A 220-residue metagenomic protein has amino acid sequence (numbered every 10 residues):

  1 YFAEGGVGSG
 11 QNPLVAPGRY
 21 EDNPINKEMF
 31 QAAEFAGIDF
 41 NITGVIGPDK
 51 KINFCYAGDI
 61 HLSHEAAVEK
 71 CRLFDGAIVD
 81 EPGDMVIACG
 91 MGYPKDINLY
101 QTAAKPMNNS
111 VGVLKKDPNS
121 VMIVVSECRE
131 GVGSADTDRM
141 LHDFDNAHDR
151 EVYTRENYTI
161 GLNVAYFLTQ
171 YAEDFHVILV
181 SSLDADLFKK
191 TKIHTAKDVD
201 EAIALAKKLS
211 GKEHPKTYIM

Functional and structural regions predicted by a protein language model:
Y1-P82, N109: Conserved, well-structured core segments that form the ligand-binding/active-site neighborhood of functional domains
G5, G44-G47, C89-G92, V125-C128 (+2 more regions): Fold-independent oxyanion-binding glycine-rich loops and adjacent beta-strand/coil segments at enzyme active sites
P13-P17, I60, C89-I97, H148-Y153 (+2 more regions): Short, basic, glycine/proline-bearing loop/turn elements
A32, F40-I42, A67, V86-A88 (+3 more regions): Generic structural hydrophobic/aromatic packing signal, biased to beta-strands
A33-F40, C71, D75, G90 (+2 more regions): Structural signal for hydrophobic packing residues in well-ordered secondary-structure cores of soluble enzyme domains
D49-N53, Y93-I97, E130-S134, A185-F188: Flexible loop/turn segments at secondary-structure boundaries
H61, E65-V132, Y158: Active-site segments that bind and position negatively charged phosphate/pyrophosphate groups
A104-M220: C-terminal non-catalytic interaction/assembly regions of soluble proteins
